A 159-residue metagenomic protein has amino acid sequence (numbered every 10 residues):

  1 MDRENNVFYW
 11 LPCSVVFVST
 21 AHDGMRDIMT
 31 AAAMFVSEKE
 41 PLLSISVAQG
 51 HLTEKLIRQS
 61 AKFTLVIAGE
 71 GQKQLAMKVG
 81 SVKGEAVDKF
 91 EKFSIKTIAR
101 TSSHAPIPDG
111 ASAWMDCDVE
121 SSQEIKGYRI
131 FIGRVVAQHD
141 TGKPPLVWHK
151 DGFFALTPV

Functional and structural regions predicted by a protein language model:
M1-V159: Basic, polyanion-binding surface patches
